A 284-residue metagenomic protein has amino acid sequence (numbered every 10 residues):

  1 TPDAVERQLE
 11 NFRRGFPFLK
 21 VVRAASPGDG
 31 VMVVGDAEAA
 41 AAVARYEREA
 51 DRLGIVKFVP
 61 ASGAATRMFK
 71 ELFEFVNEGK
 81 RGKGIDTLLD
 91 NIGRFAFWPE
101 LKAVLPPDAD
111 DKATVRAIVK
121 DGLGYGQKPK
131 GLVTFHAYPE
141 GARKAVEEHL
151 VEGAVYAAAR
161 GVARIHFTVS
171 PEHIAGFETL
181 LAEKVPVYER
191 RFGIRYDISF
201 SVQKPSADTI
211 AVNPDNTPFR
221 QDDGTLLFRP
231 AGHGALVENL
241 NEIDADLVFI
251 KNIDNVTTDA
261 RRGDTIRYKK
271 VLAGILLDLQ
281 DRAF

Functional and structural regions predicted by a protein language model:
T1-P27: N-terminal regions that are enriched for targeting/export leaders and immediately downstream pro/stem segments
V21-M68, F73-F284: Domain-scale recognition of functional cores that engage charged ligands
